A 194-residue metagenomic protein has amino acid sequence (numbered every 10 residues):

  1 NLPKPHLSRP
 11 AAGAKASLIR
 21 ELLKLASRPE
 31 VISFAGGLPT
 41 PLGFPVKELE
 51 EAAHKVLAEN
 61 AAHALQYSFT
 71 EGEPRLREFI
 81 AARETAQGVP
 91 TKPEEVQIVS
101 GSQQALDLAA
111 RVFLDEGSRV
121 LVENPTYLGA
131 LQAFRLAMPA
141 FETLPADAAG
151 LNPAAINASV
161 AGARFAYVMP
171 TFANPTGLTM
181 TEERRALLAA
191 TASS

Functional and structural regions predicted by a protein language model:
N1-T70: N-terminal "arm"/small-domain region of PLP-dependent enzymes with the aminotransferase-like
L57-A58, H63-S193: Conserved core of the PLP fold type I
